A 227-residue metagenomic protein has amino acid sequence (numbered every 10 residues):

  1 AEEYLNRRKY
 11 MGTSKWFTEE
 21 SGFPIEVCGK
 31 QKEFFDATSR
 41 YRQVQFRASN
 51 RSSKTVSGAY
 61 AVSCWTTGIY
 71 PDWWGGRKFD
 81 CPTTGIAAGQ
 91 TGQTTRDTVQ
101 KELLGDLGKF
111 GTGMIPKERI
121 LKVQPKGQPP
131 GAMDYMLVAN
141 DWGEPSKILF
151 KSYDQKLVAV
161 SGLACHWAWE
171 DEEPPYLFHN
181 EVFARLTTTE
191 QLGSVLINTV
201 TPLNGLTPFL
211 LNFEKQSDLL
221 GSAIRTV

Functional and structural regions predicted by a protein language model:
A1-V227: Phosphate/NTP-binding elements of NTP-utilizing enzymes
